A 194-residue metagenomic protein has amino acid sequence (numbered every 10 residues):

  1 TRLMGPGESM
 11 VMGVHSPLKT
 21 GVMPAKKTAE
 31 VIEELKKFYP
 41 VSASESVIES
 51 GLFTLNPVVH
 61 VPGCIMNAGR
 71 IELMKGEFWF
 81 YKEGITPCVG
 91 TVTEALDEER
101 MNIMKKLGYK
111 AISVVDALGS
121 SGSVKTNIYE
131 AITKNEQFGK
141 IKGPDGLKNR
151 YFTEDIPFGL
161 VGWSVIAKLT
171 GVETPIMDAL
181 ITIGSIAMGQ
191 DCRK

Functional and structural regions predicted by a protein language model:
T1-E77: Rossmann-fold dinucleotide-binding core
V14, W79, K142-G146: Generic signal for short, ordered secondary-structure residues within or immediately flanking folded domains
L73, G90-K194: NAD(P)-dependent Rossmann-like dehydrogenase/reductase catalytic/cofactor-binding core
W79-I85: Long, compositionally biased stretches enriched for glycine and/or charged residues
